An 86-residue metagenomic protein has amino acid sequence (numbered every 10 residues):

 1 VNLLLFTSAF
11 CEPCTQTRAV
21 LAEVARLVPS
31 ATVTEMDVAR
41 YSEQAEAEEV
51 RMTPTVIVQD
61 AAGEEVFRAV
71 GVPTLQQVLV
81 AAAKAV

Functional and structural regions predicted by a protein language model:
V1-A25: Local sequence-structure signature of Cys/Sec-based thiol-disulfide redox active-site neighborhoods
F6, A19, M36, A47-E48 (+1 more regions): Chalcogenol-based redox active-site neighborhoods
F6, V28-E43: Thiol-based oxidoreductase modules, predominantly thioredoxin-like and allied folds used for disulfide exchange
E12, R40, P73: Short alpha-helical
E48-V58: Structural micro-motif
V58-V86: Non-catalytic, surface beta->alpha helical segment in thiol-disulfide oxidoreductase systems
